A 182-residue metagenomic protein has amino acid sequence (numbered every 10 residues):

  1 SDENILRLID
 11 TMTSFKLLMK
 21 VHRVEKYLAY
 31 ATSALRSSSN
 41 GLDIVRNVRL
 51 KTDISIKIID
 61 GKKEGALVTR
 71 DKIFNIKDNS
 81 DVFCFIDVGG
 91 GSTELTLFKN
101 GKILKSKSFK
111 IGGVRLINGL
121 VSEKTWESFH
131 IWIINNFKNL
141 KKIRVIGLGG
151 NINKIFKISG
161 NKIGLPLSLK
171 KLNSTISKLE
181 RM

Functional and structural regions predicted by a protein language model:
D2-H22, K26-V82, L97-M182: Helical "lid/coupling" subdomains associated with nucleotide-phosphate turnover
I86-S92, L148-N151: A short acidic Gly-Thr/Ser loop motif
